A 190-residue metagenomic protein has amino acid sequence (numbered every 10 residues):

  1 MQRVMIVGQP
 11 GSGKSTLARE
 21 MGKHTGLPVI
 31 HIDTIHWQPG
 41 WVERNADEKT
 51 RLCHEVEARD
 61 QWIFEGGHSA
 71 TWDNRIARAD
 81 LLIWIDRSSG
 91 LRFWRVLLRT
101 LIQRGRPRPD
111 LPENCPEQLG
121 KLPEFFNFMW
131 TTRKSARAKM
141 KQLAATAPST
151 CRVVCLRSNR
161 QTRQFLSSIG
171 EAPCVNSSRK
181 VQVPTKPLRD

Functional and structural regions predicted by a protein language model:
I6: Hydrophobic anchor at the beta1->P-loop junction of P-loop NTPases
P10: The conserved Walker
K14: Conserved lysine of the Walker
L17: Hydrophobic positions on the alpha1 helix immediately C-terminal to the Walker A/P-loop
E20: Active-site signature of alpha/beta-hydrolase-fold catalytic machinery across serine- and Asp/Cys-nucleophile hydrolases
H24, N127-D190: NTP-dependent small-molecule kinase module
P28-L82, R87: Conserved nucleotide-sensing/catalytic segment adjacent to the nucleotide-binding pocket in NTP-handling enzymes
R87-A136, I169-G170, C174, S178-K180: A glycine- and Lys/Arg-enriched "phosphate-lid" helix/loop adjacent to the NTP-binding pocket of small-molecule kinases
